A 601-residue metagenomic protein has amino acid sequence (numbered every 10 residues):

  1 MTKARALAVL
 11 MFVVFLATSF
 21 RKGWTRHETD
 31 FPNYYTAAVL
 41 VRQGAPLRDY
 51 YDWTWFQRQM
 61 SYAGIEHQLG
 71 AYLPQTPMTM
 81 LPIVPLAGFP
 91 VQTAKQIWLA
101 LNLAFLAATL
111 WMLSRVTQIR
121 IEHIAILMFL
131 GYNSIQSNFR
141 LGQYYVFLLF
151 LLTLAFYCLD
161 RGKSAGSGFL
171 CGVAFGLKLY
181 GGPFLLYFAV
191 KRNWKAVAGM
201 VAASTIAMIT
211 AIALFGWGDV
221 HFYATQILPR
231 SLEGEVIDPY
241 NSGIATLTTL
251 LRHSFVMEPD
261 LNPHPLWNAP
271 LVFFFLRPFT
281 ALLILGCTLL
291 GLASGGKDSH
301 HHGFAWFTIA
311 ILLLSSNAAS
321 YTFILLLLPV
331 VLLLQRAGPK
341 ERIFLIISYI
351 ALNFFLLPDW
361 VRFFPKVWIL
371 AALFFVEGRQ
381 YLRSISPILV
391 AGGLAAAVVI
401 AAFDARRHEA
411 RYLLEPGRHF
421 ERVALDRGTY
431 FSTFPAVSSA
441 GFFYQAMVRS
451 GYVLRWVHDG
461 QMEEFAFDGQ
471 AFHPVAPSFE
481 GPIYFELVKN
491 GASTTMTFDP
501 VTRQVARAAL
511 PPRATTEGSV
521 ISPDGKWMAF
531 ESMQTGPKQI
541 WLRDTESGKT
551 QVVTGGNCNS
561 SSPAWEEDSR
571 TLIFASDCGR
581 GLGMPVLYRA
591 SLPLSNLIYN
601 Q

Functional and structural regions predicted by a protein language model:
M1-S167, K191-F323, L327: Primarily membrane-embedded glycan-assembly and transfer machineries that use lipid-linked glycans
L332-H408: Aromatic-enriched
E415-Y430, H458-F472, D499-E517, W541-S561 (+1 more regions): Multi-bladed beta-propeller domains
V423-Y452: Beta-strand-rich domains and repeat architectures in extracellular enzymes and scaffolds, especially beta-propellers
G428-S438, D468-E486, P512-W527, E531 (+2 more regions): Conserved beta-propeller blade repeats
F443-R449, H458, F479, Y484-G491 (+4 more regions): Beta-strand C-termini and the immediately following turn/loop, strongest in propeller blades
S450-R455, G491-M496, G536-W541, G581-A590: Structural motif
I573-N600: Blade-level signature of beta-propeller repeat domains, shared across WD40, Kelch, NHL, RCC1 and BNR/Asp-box propellers
